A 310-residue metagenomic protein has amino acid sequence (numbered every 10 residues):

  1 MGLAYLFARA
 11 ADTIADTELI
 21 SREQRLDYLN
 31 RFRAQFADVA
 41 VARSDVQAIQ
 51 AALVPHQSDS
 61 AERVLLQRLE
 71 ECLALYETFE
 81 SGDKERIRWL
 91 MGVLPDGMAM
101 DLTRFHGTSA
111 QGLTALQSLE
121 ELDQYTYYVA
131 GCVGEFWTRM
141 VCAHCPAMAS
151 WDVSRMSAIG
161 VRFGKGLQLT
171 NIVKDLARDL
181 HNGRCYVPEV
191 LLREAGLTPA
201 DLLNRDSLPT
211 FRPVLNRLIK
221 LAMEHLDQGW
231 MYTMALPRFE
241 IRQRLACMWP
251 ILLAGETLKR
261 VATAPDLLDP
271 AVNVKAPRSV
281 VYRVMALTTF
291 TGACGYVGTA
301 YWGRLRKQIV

Functional and structural regions predicted by a protein language model:
M1-M234, V297-V310: Acidic catalytic motifs of isoprenoid enzymes
Q168-I172, L253-T263: Transmembrane alpha-helical segments that form the membrane-embedded catalytic/substrate-channel core of multi-pass
R178-H181, A262, D266: Juxtamembrane transmembrane-helix termini
T233-L245, D269-V274: Short, solvent-exposed helix-loop connector elements
R238-K259: Short, active-site-adjacent segments that bind or coordinate small-molecule cofactors and metal centers
I251, V261-A264, P270-V310: Acidic, carboxylate-rich catalytic segments that either coordinate divalent cations
